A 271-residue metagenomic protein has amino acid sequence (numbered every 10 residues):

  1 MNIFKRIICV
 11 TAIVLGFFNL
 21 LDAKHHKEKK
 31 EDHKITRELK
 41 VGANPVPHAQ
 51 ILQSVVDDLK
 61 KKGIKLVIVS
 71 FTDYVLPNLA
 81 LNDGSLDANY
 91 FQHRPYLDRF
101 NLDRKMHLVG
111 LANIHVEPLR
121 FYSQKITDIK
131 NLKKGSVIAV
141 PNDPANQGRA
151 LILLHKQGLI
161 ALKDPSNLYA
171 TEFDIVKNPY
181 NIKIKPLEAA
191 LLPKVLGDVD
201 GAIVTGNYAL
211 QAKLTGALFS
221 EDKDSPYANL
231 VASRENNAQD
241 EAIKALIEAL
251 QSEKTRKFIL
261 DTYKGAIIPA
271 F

Functional and structural regions predicted by a protein language model:
A23-K40, L59-K61, D128-G135: Immediate post-signal peptide segment of exported/extracytoplasmic ligand-binding proteins
H25, P144-A170, I247-F271: Ligand-binding clefts/hinges and TM-proximal coupling segments of bilobed small-molecule sensing domains
H33-V46, I64-S70, V137-I138: Short, well-ordered beta-strand elements
I68-L79, S166-K194: Short helix-initiation/N-cap motifs at beta->coil->alpha
S70-Y74, G84, A88-D98, I114-H115 (+3 more regions): Beta->alpha turn/N-cap motifs
R99-L111, Q124-I126, L196-D198, I203 (+1 more regions): Ligand-binding "clamshell"
L111-A161, R256: A conserved helix-loop-strand patch within extracytoplasmic ligand-binding domains of the periplasmic binding
P118-I129, A228-D240: A bilobed periplasmic-binding-protein/Venus flytrap-type ligand-binding module shared by bacterial periplasmic
